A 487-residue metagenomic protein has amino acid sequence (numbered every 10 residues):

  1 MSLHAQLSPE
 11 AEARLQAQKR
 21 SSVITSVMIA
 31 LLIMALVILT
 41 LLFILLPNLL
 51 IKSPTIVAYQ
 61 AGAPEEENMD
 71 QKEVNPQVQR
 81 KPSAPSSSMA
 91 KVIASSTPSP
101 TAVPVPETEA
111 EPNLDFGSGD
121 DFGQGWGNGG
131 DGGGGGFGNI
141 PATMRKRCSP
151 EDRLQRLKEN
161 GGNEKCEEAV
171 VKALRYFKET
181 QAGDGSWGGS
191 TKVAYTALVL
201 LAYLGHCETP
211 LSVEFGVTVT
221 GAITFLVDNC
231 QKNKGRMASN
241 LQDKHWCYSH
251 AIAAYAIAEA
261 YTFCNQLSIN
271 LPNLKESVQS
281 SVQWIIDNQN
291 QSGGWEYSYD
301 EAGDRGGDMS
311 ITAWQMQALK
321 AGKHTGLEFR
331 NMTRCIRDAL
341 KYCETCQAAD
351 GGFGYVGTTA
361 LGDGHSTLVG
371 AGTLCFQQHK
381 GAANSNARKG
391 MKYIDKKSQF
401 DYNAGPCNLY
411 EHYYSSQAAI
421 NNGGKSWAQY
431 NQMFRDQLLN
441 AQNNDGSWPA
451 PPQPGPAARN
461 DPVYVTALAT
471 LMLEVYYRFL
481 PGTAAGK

Functional and structural regions predicted by a protein language model:
M1-S2, A35: Strand-loop microenvironment adjacent to phosphate/nucleotide-handling motifs in alpha/beta enzyme folds
S2, Q6, E10-E12, L45-E167 (+1 more regions): Intrinsic-disorder/low-complexity signature in envelope-associated proteins
Q16-L39: Membrane interfacial helix-start segments of signal peptides and signal-anchor transmembrane helices
Q18-S22, I51-K52, A169-V171: Short hydrophobic/aromatic segments of transmembrane alpha-helices and their interfaces
M28-L32, G306, N443: Alpha-helical architecture
G133-K172, S186-T218, Q231-D436, S447-A485: An alpha-helical repeat/solenoid feature that recognizes helix-turn-helix modules
